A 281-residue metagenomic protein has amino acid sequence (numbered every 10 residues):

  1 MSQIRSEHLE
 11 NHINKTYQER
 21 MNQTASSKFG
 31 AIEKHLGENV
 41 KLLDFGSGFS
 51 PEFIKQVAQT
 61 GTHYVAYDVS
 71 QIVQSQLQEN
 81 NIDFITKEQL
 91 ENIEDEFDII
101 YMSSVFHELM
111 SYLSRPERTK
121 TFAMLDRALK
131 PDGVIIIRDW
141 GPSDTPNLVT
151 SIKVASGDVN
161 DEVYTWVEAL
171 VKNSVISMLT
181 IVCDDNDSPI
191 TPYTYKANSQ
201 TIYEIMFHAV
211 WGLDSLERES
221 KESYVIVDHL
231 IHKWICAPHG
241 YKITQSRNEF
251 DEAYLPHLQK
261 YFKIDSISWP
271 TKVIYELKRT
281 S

Functional and structural regions predicted by a protein language model:
M1-K34: Class I SAM-dependent methyltransferase Rossmann-like catalytic core, especially the SAM/SAH-binding loop
F45-L90: Class I SAM-dependent methyltransferase SAM/SAH-binding core
Y101: A conserved beta-strand element that flanks and buttresses the S-adenosyl-L-methionine
L109-M124: A short, conserved alpha-helix within the catalytic core of class I
L129-I135: Short glycine-dipeptide loop
I136-I176, D184-Q200: Conserved class I S-adenosyl-L-methionine
K221-H239, T244-L258: Short alpha-helix
K260-S281: Core SAM-dependent methyltransferase catalytic element
